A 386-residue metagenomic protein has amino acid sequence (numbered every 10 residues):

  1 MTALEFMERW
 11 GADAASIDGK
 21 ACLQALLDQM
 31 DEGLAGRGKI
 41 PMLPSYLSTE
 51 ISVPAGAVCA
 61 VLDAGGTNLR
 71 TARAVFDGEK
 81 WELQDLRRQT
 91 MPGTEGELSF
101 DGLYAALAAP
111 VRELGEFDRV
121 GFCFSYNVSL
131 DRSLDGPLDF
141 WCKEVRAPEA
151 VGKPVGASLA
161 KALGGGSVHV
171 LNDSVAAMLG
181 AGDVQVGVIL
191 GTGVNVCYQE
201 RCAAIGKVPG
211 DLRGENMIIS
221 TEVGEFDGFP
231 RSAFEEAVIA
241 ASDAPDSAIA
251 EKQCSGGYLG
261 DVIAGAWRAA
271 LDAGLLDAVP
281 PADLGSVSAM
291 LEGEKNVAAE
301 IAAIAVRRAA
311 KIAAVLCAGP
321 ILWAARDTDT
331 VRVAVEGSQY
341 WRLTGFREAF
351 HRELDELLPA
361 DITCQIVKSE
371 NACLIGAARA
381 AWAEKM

Functional and structural regions predicted by a protein language model:
M1-D118, V184, F234-M386: ATP-binding/phosphotransfer module of carbohydrate and carboxylate kinases, centering on a glycine-rich
A15, R88-A105, R119, V128-G182 (+4 more regions): Glycine-rich phosphate-binding loop and adjoining helix at the ATP-binding site of ATP-dependent phosphoryl-transfer
D63, G121-S125, L171, G187-G193 (+2 more regions): Short beta-strand segments
L69, K80, S129-D131, D135 (+3 more regions): Eukaryotic short linear interaction motifs
L69-A74, A176-G180, G187-V188, V194-E200: Short beta-strand scaffold segments in enzyme catalytic cores
C123-N127, E336-S338: Short loop/turn motifs enriched for small/polar and acidic residues
S174, T192, Q339: Active-site metal-binding loops of divalent metal-dependent hydrolases
